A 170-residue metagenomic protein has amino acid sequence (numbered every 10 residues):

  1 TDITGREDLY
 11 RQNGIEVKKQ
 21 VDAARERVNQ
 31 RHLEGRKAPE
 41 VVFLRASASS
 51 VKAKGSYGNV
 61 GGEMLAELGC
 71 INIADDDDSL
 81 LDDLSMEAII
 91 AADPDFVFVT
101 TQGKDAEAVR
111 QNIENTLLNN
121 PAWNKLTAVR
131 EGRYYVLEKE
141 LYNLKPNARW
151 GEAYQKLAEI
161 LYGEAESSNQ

Functional and structural regions predicted by a protein language model:
T1-S49, V129-Q170: Extracytoplasmic substrate-binding proteins
A24-L137: Binding-cleft/active-site segments that stabilize strongly anionic ligands or cofactors
